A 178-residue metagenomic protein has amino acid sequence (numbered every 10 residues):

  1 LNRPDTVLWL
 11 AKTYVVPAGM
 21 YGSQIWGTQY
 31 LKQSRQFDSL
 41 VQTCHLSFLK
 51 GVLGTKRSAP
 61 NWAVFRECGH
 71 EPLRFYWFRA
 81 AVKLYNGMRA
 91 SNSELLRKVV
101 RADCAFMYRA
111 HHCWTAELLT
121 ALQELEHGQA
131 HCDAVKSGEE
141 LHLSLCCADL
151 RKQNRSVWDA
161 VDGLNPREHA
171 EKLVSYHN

Functional and structural regions predicted by a protein language model:
L1-M107: Non-catalytic, peripheral interaction segments enriched in hydrophobic/basic residues
I25-K32, M88-N178: Charged boundary/loop elements
